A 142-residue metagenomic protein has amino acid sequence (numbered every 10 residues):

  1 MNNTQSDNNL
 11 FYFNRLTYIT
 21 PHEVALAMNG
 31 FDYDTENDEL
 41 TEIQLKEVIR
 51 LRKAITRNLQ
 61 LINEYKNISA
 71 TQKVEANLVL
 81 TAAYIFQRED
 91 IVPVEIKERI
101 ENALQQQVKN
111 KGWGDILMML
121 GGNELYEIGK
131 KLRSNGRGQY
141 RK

Functional and structural regions predicted by a protein language model:
M1-R141: Family-specific functional hotspots in central-to-late sequence segments
